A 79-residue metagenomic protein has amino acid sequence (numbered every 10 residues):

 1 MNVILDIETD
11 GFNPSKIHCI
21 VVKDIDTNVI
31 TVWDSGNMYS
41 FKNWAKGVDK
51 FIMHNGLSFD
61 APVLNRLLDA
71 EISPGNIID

Functional and structural regions predicted by a protein language model:
N2-L5, P14-D79: Conserved DEDDh/DEDDy metal-dependent 3′-5′ exonuclease domain
I7-T9: Generic detector of well-ordered alpha-helical packing
